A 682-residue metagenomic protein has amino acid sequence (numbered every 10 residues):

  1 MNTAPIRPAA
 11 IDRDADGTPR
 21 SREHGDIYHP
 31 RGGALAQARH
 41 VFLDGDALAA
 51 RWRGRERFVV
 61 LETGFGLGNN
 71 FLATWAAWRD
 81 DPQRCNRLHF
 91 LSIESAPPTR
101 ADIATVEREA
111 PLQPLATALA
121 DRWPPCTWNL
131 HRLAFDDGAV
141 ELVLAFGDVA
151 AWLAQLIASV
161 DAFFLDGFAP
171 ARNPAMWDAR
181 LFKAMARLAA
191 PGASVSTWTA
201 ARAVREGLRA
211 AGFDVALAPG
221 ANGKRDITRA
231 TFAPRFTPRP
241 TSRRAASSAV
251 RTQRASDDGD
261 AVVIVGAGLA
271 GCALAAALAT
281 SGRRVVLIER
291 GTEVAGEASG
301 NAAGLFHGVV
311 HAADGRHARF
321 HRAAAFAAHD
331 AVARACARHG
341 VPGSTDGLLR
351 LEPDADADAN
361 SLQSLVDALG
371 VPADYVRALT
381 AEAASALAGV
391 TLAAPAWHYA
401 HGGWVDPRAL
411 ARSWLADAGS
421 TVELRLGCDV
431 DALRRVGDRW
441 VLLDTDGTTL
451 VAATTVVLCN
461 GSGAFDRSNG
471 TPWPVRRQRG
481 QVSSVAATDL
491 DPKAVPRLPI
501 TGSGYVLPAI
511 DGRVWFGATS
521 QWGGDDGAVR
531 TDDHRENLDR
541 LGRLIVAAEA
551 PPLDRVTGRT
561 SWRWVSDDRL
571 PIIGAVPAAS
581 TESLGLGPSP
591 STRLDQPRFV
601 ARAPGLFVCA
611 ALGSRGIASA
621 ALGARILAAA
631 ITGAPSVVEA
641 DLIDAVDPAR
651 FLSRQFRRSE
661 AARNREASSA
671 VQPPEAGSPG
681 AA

Functional and structural regions predicted by a protein language model:
R51-V160, A179: The AdoMet/dcAdoMet-binding core of the Class I SAM-like
P114-L115, A312-G315, G340-R350, Y375-A416 (+2 more regions): Helix-loop-beta segment of a Rossmann-like dinucleotide-binding subdomain
D178-P191: A short glycine-rich, Lys/Arg-flanked "PGG" loop and its adjoining helix->strand segment in the class I
S196, A313-A324, D354-D358, W397-A416 (+3 more regions): Short beta-strand to alpha-helix junction loop
P238-D257, V263-V265, L269-S281, R290 (+3 more regions): Active-site substrate-recognition segment that forms the wall of the catalytic cavity or substrate channel
G304-L387: Dinucleotide-binding Rossmann-like beta1-alpha1 core, especially the glycine-rich loop that anchors the ADP
W397-D446, L450-V451, T455, C459-N460: Helical element adjacent to the flavin cofactor pocket in flavoenzyme catalytic cores
P551-A682: C-terminal catalytic lobe of FAD-dependent flavoproteins
